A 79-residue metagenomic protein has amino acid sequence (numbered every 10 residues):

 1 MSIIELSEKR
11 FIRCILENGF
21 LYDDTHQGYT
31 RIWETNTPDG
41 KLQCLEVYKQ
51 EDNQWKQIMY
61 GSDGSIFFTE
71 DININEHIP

Functional and structural regions predicted by a protein language model:
M1-S2, N75-P79: Short intrinsically disordered terminal tails
S2-T25: Negatively charged, low-complexity tracts enriched in Asp/Glu with abundant Ser/Thr
S7, D71-I74: Alpha-helix N-cap recognition
G19-I72: Acidic, low-complexity, intrinsically disordered interaction modules
